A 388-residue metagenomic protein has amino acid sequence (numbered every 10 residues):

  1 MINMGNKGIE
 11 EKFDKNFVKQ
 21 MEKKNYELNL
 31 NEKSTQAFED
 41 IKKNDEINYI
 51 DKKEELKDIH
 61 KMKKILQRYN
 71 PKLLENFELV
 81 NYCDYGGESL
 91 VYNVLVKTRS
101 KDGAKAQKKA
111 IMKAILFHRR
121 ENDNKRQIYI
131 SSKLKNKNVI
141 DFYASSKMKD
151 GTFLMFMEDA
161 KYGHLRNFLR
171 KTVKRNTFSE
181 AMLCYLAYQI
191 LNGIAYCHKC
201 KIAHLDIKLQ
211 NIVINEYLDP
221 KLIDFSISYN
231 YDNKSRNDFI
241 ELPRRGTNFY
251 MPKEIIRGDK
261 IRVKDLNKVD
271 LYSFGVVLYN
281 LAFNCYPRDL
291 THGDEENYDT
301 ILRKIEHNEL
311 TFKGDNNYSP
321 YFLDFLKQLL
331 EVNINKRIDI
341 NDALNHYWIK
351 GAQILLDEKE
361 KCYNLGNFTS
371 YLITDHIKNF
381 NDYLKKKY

Functional and structural regions predicted by a protein language model:
V80-G87, V91: Protein kinase glycine-rich loop
D141-F153: Short beta-strand micro-motifs within the conserved protein kinase catalytic domain, predominantly in the N-lobe
G151-H164: Conserved short submotifs of the Hanks-type protein kinase catalytic core that shape the nucleotide-binding pocket
L186-A187: Activation segment signature within eukaryotic-like protein kinase domains
H198-N215: Catalytic-loop of the protein kinase fold
N215-F249: Activation segment/activation loop of eukaryotic-type protein kinase catalytic domains
E331-L356: Terminal C-lobe "cap" of eukaryotic-type protein kinase domains
